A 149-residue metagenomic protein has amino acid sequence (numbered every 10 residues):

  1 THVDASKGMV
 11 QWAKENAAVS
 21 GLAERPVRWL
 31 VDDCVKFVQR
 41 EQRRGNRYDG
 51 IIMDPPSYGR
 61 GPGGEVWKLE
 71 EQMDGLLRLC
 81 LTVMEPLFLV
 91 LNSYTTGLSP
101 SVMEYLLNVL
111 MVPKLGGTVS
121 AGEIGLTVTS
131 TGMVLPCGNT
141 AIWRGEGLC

Functional and structural regions predicted by a protein language model:
T1: Conserved beta-strand positions in the Rossmann-like core of class I SAM-dependent methyltransferases
D4, A13, V31-D33, P55 (+4 more regions): Active-site proximal loops enriched in glycine and acidic residues that flank catalytic Cys/His/Asp and coordinate
D4, G64-K68, G132: Alpha-helix capping and helix-loop boundary segments enriched in small/acidic/polar residues
A5-G50: S-adenosyl-L-methionine
M9, V31, G50-L79: Mobile active-site "lid"/loop adjacent to the S-adenosyl-L-methionine
V10, Q39, R60, L98 (+1 more regions): Conserved protein kinase catalytic core
Q39-Q42, P62-G64, S101-V102: Short, well-ordered secondary-structure micro-motifs
L81, P86-C149: C-terminal catalytic and target-recognition region of SAM-dependent MTase-like enzymes, primarily methyltransferases
